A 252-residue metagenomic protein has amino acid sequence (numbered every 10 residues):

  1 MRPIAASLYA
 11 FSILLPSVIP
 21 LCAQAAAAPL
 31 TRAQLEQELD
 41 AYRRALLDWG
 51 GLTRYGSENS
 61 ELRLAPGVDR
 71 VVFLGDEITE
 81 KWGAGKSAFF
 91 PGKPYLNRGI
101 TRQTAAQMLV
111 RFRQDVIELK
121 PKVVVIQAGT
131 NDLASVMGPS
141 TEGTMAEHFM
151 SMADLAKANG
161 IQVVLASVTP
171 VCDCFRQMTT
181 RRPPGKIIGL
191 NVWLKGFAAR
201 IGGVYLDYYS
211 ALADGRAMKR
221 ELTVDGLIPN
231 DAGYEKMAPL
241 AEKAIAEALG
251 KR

Functional and structural regions predicted by a protein language model:
M1-L74, T79-E80, A84, F89 (+3 more regions): N-terminal secretory targeting modules
V68-R70, G92-P94, L119-V124, K157-V164 (+1 more regions): Loop/turn elements at helix/coil->beta-strand transitions in domains of secreted/extracellular proteins
D69, F73, G99, Q103 (+9 more regions): Extracytoplasmic/secreted proteins, especially bacterial periplasmic and envelope-associated proteins
L74, T79-N97, A105-E147, T169-F175: Oxyanion-hole/transition-state-stabilizing segment in secreted/luminal serine hydrolases and related acyltransferases
G75, G99, S167, Y209-L212: Residues at the C-termini of beta-strands that transition into short coil/loop
R113, I117, G129, D154-I161 (+4 more regions): Sec-exported extracytoplasmic/periplasmic mature domains
E142-A166, W193, F197-G203: Charged, glycine-enriched surface loops/patches that mediate electrostatic binding to polyanionic ligands
T169-R252: Catalytic His-Asp segment of secreted/periplasmic serine-dependent ester chemistry enzymes
